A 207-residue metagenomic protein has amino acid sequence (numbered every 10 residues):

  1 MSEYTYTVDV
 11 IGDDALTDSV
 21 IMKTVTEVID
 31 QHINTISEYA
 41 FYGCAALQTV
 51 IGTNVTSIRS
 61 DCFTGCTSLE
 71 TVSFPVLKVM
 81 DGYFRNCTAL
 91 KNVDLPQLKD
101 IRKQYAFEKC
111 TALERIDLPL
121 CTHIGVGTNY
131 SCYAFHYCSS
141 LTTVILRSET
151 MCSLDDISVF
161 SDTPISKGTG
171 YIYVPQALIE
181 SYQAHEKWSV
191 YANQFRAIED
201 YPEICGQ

Functional and structural regions predicted by a protein language model:
M1-D13, S19-E38, C44-S57, T67-K78 (+5 more regions): Structural signature of tandem-repeat unit edges
G82, F135, E180-Q183: Alpha-helical elements of the RecA-like P-loop NTPase motor core of helicases
R85, F107-E108, N129, F135-H136 (+1 more regions): A structural signal for leucine-rich repeat
D156-T163, E180-N193: Short, aromatic/basic amphipathic alpha-helical patches
I198-Q207: Low-complexity, Pro/Thr/Ser/Gly/Ala-rich linker/spacer regions in secreted, extracellular modular proteins
